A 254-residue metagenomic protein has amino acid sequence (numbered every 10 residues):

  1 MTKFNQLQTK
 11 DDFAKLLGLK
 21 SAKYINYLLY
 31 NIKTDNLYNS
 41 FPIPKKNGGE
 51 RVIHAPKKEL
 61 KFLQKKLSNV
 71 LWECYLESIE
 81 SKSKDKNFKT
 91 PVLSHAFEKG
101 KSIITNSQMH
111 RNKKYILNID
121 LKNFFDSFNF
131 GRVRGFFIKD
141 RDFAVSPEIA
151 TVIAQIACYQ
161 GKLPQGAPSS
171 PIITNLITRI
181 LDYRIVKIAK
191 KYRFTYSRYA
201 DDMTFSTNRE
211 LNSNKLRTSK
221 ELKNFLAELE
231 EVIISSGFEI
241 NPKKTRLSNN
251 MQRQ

Functional and structural regions predicted by a protein language model:
M1-K46: Non-catalytic, polymerase-adjacent accessory regions of viral genome-replication enzymes
Q6, P56, L60-S68, F130: Generic structural signal for well-ordered secondary structure
D11, F41, K61, K65-N69 (+1 more regions): N-terminal, well-ordered alpha-helical segments
F13-I25, V70, S81-P91, K122 (+2 more regions): N-terminal low-complexity, intrinsically disordered segments
N36-N39, G100-I103, I188-Y192: Short amphipathic beta-strand starts and helix->beta connectors
N39-Q64, S83, S94-A96, Q155-T174: Short, conserved non-catalytic motifs in the polymerase core
L63-I116: Active-site-proximal segment of RNA-dependent polymerases
N106-A200, T204-N250, Q254: Conserved polymerase palm-domain catalytic core
